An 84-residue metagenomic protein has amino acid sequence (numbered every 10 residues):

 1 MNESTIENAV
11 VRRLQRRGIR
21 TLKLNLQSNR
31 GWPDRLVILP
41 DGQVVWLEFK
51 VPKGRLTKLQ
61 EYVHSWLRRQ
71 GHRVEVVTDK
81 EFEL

Functional and structural regions predicted by a protein language model:
M1-L84: Catalytic phosphate/metal-binding cores of nucleic-acid and nucleotide-processing enzymes, i.e., regions that mediate
